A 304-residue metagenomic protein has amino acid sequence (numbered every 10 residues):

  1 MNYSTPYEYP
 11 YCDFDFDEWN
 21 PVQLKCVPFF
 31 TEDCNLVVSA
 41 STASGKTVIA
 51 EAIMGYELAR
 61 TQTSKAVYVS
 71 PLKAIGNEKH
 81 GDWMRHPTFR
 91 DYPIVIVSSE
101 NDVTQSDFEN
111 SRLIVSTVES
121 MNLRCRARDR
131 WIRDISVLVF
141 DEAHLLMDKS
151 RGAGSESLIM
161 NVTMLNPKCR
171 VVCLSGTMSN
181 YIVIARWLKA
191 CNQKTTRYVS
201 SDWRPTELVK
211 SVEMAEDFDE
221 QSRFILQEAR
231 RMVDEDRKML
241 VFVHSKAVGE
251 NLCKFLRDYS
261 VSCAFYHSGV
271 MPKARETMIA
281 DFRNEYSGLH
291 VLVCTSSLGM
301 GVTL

Functional and structural regions predicted by a protein language model:
M1-S39: Conserved pre-motif I regulatory segment
V27-E32, T47-Q62, D82, M160-T163: Walker A/P-loop NTP-binding motif
G55-K79, T163-K168: Conserved SF1/SF2 helicase motif Ia
K65-K79, C173, M232-Y259, C263-F265 (+1 more regions): Conserved strand-helix element at the start of the C-terminal RecA-like helicase core
M84-R126, S200-W203: Inter-Walker segment of RecA-like/P-loop motor cores
D102-S106, A264-F265, V270-T295: Conserved helicase ATPase core of P-loop NTP-dependent helicases/translocases
I114, V118-N122, R128-V171: SF2 helicase catalytic motif II
M160, R170-F255: Conserved interdomain linker/interface between the two RecA-like ATPase lobes of SF2 helicase motors
